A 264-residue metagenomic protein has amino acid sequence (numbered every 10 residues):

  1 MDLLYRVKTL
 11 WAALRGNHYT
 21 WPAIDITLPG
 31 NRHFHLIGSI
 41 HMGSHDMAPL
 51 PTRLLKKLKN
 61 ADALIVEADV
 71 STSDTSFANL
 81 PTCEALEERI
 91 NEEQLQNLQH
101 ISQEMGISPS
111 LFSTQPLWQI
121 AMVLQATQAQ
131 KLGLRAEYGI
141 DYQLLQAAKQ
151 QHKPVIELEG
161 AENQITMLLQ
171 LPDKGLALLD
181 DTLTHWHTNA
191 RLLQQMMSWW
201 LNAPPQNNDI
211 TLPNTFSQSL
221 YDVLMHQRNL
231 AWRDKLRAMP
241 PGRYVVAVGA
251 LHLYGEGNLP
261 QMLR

Functional and structural regions predicted by a protein language model:
L3-W11, T20-F216, L220: Structured, acidic catalytic/metal-binding patches in enzyme active sites
G16, M47, E137, M225-N229: A conditional alpha-helix N-cap/helix-loop micro-motif detector
D222-R264: A cross-kingdom marker for long, charged
